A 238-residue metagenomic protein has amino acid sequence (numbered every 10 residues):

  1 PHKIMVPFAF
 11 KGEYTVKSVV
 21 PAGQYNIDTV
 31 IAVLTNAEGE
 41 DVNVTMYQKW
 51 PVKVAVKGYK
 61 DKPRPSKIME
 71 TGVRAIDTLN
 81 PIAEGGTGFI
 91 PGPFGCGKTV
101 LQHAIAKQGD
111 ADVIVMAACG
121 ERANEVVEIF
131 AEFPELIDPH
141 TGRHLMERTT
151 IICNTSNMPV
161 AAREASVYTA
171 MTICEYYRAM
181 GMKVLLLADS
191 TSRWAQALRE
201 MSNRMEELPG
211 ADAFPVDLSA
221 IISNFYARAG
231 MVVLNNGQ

Functional and structural regions predicted by a protein language model:
P1-Y14, N26-T87, P91, T99-A104 (+2 more regions): P-loop NTPase nucleotide-binding/switch module
F10-G12, P21, R122, S190-T191: A generic "binding-loop/recognition-motif" signal
V16-Q24: Short histidine-centered loop motifs in beta-beta connectors
N80, T87-F89, D112-M116, R148-I151 (+2 more regions): Structural motif
F94: The conserved Walker
G97-V100, I105-V113, C119, A123-N124 (+2 more regions): Conserved P-loop NTPase nucleotide-binding/switch module
F130-R148, E200-S202: Juxtamembrane helix-loop transition segments at the membrane interface in multi-pass membrane proteins
